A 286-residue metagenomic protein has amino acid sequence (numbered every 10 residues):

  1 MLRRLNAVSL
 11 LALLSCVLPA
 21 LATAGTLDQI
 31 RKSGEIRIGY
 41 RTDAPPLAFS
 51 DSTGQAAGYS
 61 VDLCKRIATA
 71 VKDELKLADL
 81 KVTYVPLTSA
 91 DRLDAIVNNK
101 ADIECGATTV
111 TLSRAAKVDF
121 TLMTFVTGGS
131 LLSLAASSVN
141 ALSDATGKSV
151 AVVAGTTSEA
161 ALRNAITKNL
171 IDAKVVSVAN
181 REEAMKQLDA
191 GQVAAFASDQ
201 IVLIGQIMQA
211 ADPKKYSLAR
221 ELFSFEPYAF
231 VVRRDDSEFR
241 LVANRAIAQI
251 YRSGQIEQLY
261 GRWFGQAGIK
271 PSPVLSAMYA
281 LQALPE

Functional and structural regions predicted by a protein language model:
A24, D28-E104, S253: Extracytoplasmic small-molecule ligand-binding "clamshell" domains of the periplasmic binding protein/Venus flytrap
R37-P46, A56-D73, T109, T127-R181 (+1 more regions): Bilobed "Venus flytrap"/periplasmic-binding protein-like clamshell domains and structurally analogous long
Y40-A44, V85-A90, N99-T111, A135 (+5 more regions): Beta->alpha turn/N-cap motifs
T42-D43, F125-A135, Q200, M208-I247 (+1 more regions): Periplasmic-binding protein-like
D62-A70, S143, K148-T157, A229-A267: Extended ligand-binding regions for polar small-molecule ligands
K65, T69, K76-D144, L281-P285: Acidic, polar ligand-binding/catalytic clefts
D91, C105-K117, A161-K168, D189-A190 (+2 more regions): A ligand-binding cleft/hinge motif common to bilobed small-molecule-binding domains
T157-V176, K214-Y216, I247-E286: Ligand-binding clefts/hinges and TM-proximal coupling segments of bilobed small-molecule sensing domains
